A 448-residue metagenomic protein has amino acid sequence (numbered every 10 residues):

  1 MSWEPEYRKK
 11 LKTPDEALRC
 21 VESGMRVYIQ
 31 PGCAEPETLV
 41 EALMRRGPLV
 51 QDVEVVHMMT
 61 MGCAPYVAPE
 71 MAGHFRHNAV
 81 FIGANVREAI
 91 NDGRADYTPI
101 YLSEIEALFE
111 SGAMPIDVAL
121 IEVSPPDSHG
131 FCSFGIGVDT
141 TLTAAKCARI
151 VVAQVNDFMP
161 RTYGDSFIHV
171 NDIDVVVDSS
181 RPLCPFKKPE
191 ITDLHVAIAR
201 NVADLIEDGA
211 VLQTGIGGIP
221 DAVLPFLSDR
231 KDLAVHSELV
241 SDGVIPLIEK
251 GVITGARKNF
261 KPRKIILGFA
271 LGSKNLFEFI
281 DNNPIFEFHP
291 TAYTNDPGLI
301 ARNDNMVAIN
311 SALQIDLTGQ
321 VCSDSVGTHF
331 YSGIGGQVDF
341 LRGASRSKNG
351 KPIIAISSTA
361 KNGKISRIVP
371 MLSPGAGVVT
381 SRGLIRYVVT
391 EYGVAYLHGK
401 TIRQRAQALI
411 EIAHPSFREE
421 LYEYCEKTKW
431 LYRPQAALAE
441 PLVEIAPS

Functional and structural regions predicted by a protein language model:
M1-S448: Conserved alpha/beta enzyme-core scaffold
